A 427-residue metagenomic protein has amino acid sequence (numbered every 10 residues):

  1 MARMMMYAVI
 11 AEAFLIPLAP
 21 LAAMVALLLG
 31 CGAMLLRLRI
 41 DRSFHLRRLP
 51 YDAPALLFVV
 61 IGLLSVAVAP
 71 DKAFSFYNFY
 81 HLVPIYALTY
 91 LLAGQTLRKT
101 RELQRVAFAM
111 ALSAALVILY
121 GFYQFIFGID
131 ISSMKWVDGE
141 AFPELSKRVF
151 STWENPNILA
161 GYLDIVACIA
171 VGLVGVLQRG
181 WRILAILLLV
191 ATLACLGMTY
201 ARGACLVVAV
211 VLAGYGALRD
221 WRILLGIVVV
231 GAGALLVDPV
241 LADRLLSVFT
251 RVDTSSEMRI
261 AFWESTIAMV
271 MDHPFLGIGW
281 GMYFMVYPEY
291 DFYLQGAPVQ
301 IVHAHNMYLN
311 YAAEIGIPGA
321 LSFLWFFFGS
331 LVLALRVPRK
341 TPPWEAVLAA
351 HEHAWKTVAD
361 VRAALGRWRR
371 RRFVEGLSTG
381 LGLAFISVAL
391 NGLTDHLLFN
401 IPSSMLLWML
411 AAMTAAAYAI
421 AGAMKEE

Functional and structural regions predicted by a protein language model:
M1-F74, L88, R98-A111, V176-I183 (+3 more regions): Transmembrane signal-anchor hairpin modules in multi-pass inner-membrane enzymes, especially those that act on
A8, E12, V59, L63-A67 (+9 more regions): Alpha-helical transmembrane segments of multi-pass inner-membrane proteins
P20-L38, F79-Y90, L159-A167, C205-A213 (+2 more regions): Membrane-embedded alpha-helical segments of multi-pass membrane proteins, especially the transmembrane helices
L29-R37, R222-V229, T379-E427: Transmembrane alpha-helices of multi-pass inner-membrane enzymes
A67, L119, Y123-G128, T199 (+4 more regions): A membrane-periplasm/extracellular boundary helix in multi-pass inner-membrane enzymes that assemble envelope glycans
A73-N78, S151-P156, T199-G203, I301-N306 (+1 more regions): Membrane-interface catalytic loops of GT-C/OST-like multi-pass glycosylation enzymes that act
P143-L145, L241, F249-E264, L276-I315 (+1 more regions): Long extracytoplasmic/lumenal interhelical loops at the membrane interface of multi-pass membrane proteins
I317-S387: Hydrophobic transmembrane alpha-helices and their immediate junctions
